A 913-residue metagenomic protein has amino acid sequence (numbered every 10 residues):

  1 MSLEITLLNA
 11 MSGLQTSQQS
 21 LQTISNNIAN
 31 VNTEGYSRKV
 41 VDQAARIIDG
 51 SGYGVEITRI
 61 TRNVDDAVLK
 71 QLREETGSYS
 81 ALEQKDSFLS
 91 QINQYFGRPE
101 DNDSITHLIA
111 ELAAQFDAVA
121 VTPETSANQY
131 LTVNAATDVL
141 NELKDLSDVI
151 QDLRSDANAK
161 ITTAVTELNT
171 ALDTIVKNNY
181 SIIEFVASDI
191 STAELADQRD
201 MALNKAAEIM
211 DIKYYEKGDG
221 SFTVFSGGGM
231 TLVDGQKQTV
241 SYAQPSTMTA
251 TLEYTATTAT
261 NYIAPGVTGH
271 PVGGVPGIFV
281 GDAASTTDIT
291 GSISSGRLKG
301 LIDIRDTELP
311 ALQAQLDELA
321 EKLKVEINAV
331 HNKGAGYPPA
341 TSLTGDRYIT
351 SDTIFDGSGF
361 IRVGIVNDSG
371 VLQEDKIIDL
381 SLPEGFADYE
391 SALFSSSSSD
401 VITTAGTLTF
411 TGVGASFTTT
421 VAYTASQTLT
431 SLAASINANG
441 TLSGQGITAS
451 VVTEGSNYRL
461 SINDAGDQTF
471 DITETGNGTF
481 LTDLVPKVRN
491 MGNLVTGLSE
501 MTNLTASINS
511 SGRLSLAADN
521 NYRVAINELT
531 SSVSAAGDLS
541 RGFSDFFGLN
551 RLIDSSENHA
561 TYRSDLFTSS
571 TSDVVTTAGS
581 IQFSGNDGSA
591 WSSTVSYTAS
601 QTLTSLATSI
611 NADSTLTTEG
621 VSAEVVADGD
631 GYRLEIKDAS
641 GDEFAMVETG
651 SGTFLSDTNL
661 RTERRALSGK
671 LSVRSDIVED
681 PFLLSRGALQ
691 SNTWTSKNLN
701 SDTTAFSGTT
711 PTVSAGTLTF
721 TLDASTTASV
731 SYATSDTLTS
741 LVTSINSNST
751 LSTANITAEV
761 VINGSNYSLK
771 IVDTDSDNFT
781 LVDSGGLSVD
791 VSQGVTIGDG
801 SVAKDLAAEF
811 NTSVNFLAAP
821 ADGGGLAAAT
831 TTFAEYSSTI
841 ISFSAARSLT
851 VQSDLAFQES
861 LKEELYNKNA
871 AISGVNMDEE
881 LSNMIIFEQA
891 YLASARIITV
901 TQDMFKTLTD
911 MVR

Functional and structural regions predicted by a protein language model:
M1-R913: Structural signature of extracellular appendage/secretion-system components
